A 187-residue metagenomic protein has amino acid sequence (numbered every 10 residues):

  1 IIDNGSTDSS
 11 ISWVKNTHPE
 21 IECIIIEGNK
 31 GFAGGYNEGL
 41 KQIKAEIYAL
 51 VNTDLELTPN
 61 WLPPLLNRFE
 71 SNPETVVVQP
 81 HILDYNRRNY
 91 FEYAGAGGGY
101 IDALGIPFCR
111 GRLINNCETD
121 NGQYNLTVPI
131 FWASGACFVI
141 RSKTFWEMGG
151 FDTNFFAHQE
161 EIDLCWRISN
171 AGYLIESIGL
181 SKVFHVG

Functional and structural regions predicted by a protein language model:
D3-S12, G28: A conserved acidic beta->alpha catalytic loop
I25-I43, T53: Glycine-rich, basic loop-to-helix element that forms the pyrophosphate-binding segment of sugar-nucleotide handling
K30, L55-E56, I82, F155: Acidic metal-phosphate-binding loop of nucleotide-sugar-dependent transferases
Y48: Short aromatic/hydrophobic "clamp" motif used to bind/position activated sugar donors
T58-I106: Conserved donor NDP-sugar-binding/catalytic core segment of glycosyltransferases
G99-I130: Short, flexible, basic/aromatic active-site loop/helix in glycosyltransferases
N125-L126, F131-K182: A short, conserved alpha-helix in the catalytic core of glycosyltransferases
